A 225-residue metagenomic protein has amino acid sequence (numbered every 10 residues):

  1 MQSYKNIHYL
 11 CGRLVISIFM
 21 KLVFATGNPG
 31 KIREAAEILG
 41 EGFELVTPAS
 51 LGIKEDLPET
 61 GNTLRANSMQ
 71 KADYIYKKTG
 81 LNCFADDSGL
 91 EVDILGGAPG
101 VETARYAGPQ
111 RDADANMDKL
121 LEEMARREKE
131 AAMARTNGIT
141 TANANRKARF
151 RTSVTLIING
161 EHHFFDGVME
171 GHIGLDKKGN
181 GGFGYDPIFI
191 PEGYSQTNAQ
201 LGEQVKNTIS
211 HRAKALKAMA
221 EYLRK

Functional and structural regions predicted by a protein language model:
S3: Cationic, low-complexity basic patches in intrinsically disordered or flexible, solvent-exposed regions
K21-V23, G30-K225: Anionic-ligand binding patches
